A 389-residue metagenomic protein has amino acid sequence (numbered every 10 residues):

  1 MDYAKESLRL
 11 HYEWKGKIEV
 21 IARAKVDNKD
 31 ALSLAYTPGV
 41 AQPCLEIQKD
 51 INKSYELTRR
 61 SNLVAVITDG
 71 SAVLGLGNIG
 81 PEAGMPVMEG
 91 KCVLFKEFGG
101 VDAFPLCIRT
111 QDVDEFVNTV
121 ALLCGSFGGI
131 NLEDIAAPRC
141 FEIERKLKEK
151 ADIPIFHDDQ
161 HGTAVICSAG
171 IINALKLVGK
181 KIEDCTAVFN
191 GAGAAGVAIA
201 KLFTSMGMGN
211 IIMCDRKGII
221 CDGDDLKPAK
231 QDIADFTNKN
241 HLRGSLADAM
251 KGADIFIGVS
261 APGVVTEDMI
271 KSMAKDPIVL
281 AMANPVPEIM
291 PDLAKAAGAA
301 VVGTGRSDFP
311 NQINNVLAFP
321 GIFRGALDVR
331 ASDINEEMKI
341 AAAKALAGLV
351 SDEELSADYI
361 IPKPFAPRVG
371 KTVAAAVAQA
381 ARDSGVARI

Functional and structural regions predicted by a protein language model:
M1-I155, A374, Q379-A380, S384-R388: N-terminal ligand-binding/catalytic initiation module
Y12, Y55-R60, K96-E97, L122-C124 (+8 more regions): Solvent-exposed alpha-helices and their adjacent loops that cap or buttress functional pockets in soluble metabolic
D69-S71, I79, I108-R109, D134-A137 (+5 more regions): Short, ordered loop/turn segments at secondary-structure junctions
L74, I79-G99, H157, V165-A261: Glycine-rich phosphate/diphosphate-binding loop of Rossmann-like nucleotide-binding domains
P105, N131-D134, I155-D158, F189 (+5 more regions): General beta-strand structural signal in soluble alpha/beta enzymes
D158, V178, A281-I389: Adenosine-phosphate binding glycine-rich loop
D232-A300, R306-D308: Rossmann-like adenosine-cofactor binding region
